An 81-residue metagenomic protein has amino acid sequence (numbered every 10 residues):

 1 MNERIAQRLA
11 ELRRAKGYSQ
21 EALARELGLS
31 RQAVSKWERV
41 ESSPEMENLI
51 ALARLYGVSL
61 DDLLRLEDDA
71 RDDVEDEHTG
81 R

Functional and structural regions predicted by a protein language model:
M1-A15: A short, Lys/Arg-rich alpha-helix, primarily the initiator
G17-K36, A51: Short alpha-helical DNA-recognition segment
E47-D62: DNA major-groove recognition helix of helix-turn-helix/homeodomain DNA-binding modules
L66-R81: Short, charged recognition helix plus adjacent turn of helix-turn-helix-like nucleic-acid-binding domains
